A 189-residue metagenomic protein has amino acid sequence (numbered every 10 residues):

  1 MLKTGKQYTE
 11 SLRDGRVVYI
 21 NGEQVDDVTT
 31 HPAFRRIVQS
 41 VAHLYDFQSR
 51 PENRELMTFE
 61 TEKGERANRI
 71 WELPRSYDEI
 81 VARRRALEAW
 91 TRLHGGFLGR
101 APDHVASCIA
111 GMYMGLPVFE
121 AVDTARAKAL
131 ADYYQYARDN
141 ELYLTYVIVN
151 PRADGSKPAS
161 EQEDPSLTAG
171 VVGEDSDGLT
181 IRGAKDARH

Functional and structural regions predicted by a protein language model:
M1-K63: Acidic/polar, glycine-rich intrinsically disordered N-terminal extensions of enzymes
L2-G5, F97, A129-A131, D164-S166: Sparse, context-dependent recognition of short Cys/His-centered cofactor- or disulfide-binding micro-motifs
K3-K6, K63, K128, K157 (+1 more regions): Context-gated lysine
Y8, F34, V41, M112 (+2 more regions): Generic structural signal of hydrophobic/aromatic residues within well-ordered alpha-helices of folded domains
V18, I109-Y113, G178: Glycine-rich, often proline-containing surface loops adjacent to acidic residues and nearby aromatics that form
D27-V28, A67, D154-K157: Short active-site-adjacent helix-start/loop capping segments
D46-L144: Internal helix-loop-helix
A131-H189: Glycine-rich, Trp-frequent "lid" loop and neighboring beta-strands that shape and gate the flavin cofactor pocket
